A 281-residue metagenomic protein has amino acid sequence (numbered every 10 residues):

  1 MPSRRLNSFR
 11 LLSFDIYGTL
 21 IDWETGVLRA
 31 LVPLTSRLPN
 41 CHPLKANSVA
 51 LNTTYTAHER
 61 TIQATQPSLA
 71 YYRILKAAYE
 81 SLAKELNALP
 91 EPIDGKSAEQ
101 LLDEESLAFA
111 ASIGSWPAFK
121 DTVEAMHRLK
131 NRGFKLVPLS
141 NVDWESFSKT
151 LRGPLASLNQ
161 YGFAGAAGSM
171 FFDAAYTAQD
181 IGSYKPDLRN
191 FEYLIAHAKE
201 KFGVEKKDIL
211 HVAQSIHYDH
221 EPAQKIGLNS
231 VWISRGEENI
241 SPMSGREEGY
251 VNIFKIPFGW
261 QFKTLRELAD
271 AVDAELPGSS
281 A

Functional and structural regions predicted by a protein language model:
M1-L12, V123, H127, K135-A281: Asp-based, Mg2+/Mn2+-dependent phosphohydrolase catalytic module
P2-V123, N131-R132, D143-S148: N-terminal helical cap/lid subdomain that shapes the substrate entry/recognition surface in HAD-like hydrolases
